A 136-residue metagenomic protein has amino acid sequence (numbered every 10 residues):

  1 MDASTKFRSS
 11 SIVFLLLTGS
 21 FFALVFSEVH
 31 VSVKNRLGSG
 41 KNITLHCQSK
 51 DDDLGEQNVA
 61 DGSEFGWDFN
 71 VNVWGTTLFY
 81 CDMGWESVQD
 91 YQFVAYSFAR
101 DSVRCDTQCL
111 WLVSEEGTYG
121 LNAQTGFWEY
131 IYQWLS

Functional and structural regions predicted by a protein language model:
D2-W67, V71-W74, D82-S136: Intrinsically disordered, low-complexity segments enriched in small/polar residues
